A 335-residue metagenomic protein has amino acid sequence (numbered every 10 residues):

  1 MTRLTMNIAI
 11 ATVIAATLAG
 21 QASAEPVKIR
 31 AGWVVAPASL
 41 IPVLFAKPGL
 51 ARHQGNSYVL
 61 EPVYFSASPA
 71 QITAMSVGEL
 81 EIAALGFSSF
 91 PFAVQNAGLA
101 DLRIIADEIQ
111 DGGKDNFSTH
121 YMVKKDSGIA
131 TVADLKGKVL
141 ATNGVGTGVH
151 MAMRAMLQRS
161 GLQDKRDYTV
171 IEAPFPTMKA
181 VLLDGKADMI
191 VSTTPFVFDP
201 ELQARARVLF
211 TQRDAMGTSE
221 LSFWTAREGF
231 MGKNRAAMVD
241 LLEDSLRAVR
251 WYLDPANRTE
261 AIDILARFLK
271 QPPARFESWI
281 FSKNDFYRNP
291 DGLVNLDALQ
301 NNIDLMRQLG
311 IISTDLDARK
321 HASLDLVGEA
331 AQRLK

Functional and structural regions predicted by a protein language model:
M1-A9: Bacterial N-terminal signal peptides that target proteins for export
A11-T12, A22, Q54: Cleavable N-terminal signal peptides
L18-A24: Sec/Tat signal peptide C-region and signal peptidase I cleavage site
E25-Q163, T169-E172, D188-V191, T218: Short, glycine-/small- and polar/acidic-enriched structural segments that line small-molecule recognition paths
S88, P176-F268: Pocket-lining segment of extracytoplasmic ligand-binding domains
G232-S313: Secondary-structure end/capping motifs
I303-K335: Conserved C-terminal helix/tail region of periplasmic/extracytoplasmic solute-binding proteins
